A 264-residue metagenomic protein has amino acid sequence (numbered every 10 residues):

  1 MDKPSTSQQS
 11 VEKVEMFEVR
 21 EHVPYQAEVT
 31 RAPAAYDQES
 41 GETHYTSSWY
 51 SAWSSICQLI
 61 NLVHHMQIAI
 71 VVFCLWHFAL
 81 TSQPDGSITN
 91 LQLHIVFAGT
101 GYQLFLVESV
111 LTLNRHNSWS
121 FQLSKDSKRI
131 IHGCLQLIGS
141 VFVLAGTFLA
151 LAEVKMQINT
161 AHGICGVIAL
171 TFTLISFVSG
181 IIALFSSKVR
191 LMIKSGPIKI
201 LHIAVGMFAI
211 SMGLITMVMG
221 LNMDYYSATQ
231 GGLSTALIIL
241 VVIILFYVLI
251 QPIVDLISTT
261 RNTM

Functional and structural regions predicted by a protein language model:
D2-M264: Membrane-embedded alpha-helical bundles that constitute the cytochrome b-like, heme-associated redox core of multi-pass
